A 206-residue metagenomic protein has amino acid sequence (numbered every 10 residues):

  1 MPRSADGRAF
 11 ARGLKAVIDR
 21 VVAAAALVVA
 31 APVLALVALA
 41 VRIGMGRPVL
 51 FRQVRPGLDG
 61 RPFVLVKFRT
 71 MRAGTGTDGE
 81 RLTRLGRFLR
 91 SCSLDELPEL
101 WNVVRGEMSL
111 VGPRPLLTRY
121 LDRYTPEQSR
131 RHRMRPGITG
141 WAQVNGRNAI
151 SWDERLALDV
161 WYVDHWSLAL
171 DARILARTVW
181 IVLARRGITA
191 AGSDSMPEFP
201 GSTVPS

Functional and structural regions predicted by a protein language model:
P2-R72, N102, I174-S206: A hydrophobic, helix-centered structural microdomain
L14, R81, D171: Hydrophobic (often cysteine-bearing) scaffold residues that line and stabilize catalytic clefts of nucleotide/cofactor
V37, F51-R52, V111-P113, R119 (+3 more regions): Short, hydrophobic secondary-structure boundary micro-motifs
P48-R87, T139-A157: Short, glycine-rich, amphipathic interfacial segments at transmembrane boundaries or analogous
D78-P136, L175-T178, V182: A short, structured surface patch at a secondary-structure boundary
Y162-V163: Acyl-group handling in specialized metabolite and lipid biosynthesis
S167: Short, charged, surface-exposed loops that flank catalytic or proteolytic processing sites
